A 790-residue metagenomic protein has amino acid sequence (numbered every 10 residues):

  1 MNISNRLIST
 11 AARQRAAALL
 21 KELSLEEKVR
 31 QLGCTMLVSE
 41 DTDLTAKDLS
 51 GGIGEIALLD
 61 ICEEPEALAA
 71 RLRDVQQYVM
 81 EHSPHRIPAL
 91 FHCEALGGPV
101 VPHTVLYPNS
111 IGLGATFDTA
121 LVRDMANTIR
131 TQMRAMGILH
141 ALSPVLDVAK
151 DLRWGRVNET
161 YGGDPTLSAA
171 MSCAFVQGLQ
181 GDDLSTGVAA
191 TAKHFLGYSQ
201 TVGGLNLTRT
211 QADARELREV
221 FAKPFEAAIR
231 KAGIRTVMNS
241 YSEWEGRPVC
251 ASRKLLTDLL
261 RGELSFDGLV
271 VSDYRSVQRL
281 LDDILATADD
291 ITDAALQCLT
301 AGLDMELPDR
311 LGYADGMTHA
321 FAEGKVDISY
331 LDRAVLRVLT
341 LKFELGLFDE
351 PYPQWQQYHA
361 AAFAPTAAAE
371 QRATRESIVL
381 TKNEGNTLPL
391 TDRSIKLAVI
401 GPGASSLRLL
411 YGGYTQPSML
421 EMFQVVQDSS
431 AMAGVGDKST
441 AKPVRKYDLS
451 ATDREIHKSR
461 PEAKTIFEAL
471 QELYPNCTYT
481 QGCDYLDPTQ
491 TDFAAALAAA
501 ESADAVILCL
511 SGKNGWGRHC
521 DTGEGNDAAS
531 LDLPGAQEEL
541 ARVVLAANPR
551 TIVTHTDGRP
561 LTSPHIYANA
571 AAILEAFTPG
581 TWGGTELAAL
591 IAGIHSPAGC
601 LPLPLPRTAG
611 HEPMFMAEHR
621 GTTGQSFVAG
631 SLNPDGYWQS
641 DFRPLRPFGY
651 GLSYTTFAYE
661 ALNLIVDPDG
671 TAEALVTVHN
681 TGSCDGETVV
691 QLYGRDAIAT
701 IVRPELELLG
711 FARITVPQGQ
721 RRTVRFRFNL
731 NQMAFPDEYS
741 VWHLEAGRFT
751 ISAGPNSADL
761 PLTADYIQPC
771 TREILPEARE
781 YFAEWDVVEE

Functional and structural regions predicted by a protein language model:
M1-D737, H743-S757, P776-E790: Glycoside hydrolase catalytic-domain context in secreted enzymes
D759-I774: Short beta-strand elements
